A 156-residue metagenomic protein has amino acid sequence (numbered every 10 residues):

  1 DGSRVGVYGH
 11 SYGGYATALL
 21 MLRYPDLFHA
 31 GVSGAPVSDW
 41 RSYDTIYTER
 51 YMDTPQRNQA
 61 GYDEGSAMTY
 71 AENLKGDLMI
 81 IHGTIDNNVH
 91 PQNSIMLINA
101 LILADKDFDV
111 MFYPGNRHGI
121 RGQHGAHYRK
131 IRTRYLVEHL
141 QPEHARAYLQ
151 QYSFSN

Functional and structural regions predicted by a protein language model:
D1-N156: Active-site-proximal cap/loop segments of hydrolase catalytic domains
